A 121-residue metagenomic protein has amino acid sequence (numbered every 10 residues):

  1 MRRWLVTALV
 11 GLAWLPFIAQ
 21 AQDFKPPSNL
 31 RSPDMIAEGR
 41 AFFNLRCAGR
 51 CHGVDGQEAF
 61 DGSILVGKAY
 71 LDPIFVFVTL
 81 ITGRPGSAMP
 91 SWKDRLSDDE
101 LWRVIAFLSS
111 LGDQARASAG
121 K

Functional and structural regions predicted by a protein language model:
M1-W4: Positively charged n-region of N-terminal signal peptides that target proteins for export
T7-P16: Bacterial N-terminal signal peptides
F17-F42, D113-K121: Electrostatic cytochrome c docking/interface patches
S28, I64-L65, A88-S91: Conserved beta-strand positions that form and line the central face of beta-propeller blades
L30-R40, G53-T82: Gly/Gly-Pro-rich "capping" loops immediately C-terminal to redox-active cysteine motifs in periplasmic/lumenal
N44-V54, V104-L108: The canonical Cys-X-X-Cys-His
K93-K121: C-terminal capping alpha-helices of c-type cytochrome domains
